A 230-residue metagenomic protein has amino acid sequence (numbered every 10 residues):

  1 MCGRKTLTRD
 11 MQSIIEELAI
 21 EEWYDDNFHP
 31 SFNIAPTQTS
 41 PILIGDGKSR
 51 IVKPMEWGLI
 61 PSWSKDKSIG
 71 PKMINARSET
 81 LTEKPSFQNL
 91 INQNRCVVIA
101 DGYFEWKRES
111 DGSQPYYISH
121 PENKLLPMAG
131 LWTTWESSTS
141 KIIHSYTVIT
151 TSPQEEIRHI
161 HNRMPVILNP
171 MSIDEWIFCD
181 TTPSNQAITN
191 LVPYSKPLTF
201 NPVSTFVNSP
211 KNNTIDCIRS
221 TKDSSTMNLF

Functional and structural regions predicted by a protein language model:
M1-F230: Short linear sequence motif anchored by a di-proline
